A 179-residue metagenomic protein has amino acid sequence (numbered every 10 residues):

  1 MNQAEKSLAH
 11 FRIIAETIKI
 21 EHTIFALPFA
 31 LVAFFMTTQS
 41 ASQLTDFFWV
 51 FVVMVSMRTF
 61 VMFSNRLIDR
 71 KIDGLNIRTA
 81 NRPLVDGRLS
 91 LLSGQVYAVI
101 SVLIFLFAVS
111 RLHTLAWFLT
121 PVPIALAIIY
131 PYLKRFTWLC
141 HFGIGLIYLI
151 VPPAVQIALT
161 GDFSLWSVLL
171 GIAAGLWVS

Functional and structural regions predicted by a protein language model:
M1-S179: Multi-pass alpha-helical membrane architecture of UbiA-family and related isoprenoid/lipid prenyltransferases
